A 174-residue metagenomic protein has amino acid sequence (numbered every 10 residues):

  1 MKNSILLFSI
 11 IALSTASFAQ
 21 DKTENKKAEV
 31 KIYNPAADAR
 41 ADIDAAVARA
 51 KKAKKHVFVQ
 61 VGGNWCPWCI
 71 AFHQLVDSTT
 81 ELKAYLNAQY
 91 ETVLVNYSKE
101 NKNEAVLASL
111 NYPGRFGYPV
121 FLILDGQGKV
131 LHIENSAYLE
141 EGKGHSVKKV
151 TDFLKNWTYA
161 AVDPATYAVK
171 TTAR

Functional and structural regions predicted by a protein language model:
M1-K22: Bacterial Sec-dependent N-terminal signal peptides
F18-Y33, V147-R174: Non-globular targeting/processing and membrane-anchoring segments
P35-H56: A short beta-strand-turn-helix
A37, T79-E104: Thiol-based oxidoreductase modules, predominantly thioredoxin-like and allied folds used for disulfide exchange
A53-F58, A88-V93, G117-P119, G126-K129: Loop/turn elements at helix/coil->beta-strand transitions in domains of secreted/extracellular proteins
V61-D77: Conserved redox-active cysteine motifs that mediate thiol-disulfide chemistry, especially di-cysteine Cys-X(1-2)-Cys
S98-Y118, Q127: Structural alpha/beta surface segment adjacent to cysteine/selenocysteine redox centers across thiol/disulfide enzymes
R115-V162, T166-Y167: Non-catalytic, surface beta->alpha helical segment in thiol-disulfide oxidoreductase systems
